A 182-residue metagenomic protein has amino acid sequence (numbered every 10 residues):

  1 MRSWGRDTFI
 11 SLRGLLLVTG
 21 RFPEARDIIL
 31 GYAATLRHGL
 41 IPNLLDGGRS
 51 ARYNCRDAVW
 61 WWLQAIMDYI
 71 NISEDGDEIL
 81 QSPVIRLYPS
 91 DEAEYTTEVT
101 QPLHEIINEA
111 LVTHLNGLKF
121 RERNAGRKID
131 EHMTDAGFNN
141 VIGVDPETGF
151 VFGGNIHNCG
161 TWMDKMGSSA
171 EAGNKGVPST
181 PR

Functional and structural regions predicted by a protein language model:
M1-R182: Acidic, mature catalytic/reactive cores of soluble proteins
